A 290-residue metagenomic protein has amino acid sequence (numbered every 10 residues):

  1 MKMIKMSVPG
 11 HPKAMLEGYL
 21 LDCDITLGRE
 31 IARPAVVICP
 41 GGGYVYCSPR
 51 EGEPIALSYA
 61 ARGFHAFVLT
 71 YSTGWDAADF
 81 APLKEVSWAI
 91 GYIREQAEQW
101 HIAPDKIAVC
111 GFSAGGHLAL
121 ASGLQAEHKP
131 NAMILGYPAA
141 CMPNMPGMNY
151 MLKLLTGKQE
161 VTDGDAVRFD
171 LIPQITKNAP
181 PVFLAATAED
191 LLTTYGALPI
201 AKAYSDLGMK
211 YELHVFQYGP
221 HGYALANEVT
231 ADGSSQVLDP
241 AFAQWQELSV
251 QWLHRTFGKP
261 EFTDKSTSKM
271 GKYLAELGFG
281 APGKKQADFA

Functional and structural regions predicted by a protein language model:
M1-I31, L83, D239-A241: N-terminal cap/lid segment of alpha/beta-hydrolase-fold proteins
A32-G41: Short beta-strand element of the alpha/beta-hydrolase
C47-P49, F67-P104, D239-A241: Catalytic nucleophile-loop/oxyanion-hole region of alpha/beta-hydrolase and closely related hydrolase-like folds
P49-F67: Short amphipathic alpha-helix adjacent to the substrate-entry channel of hydrolases
W88-V167, K269-K272: Primarily recognizes the serine-hydrolase "nucleophile elbow" in alpha/beta-hydrolase and SGNH/GDSL folds
N178, F183-A186: Short beta-strand/loop motif that positions the catalytic acidic residue of the alpha/beta-hydrolase fold
L191-P199: Conserved alpha/beta-hydrolase "acid-adjacent" motif
S205-A290: C-terminal catalytic histidine-bearing segment of alpha/beta-hydrolase fold enzymes
